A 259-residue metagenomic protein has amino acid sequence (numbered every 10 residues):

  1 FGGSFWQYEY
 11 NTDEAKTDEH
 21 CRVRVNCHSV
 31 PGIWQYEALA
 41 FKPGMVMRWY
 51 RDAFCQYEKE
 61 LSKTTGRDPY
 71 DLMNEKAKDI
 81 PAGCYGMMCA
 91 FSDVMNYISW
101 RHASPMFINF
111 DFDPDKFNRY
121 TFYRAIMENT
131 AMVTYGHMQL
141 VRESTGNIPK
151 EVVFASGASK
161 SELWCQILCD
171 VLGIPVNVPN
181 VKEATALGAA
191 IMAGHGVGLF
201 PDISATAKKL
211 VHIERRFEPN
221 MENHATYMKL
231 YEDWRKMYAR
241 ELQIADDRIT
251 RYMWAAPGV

Functional and structural regions predicted by a protein language model:
F1-G3, S62-D68, L72, A125-E128 (+3 more regions): Beta-strand segments within the central parallel beta-sheet cores of soluble alpha/beta enzyme folds
F1-R67, G83-D111, F117, V178-V181: Glycine-rich phosphate-binding loop of actin/hexokinase-like ATP-binding domains
E9-N11, L72-G83, L210-E222, V259: Short, mixed-charge aromatic SLiMs
D13-A15, R51-K59, M132, A158 (+4 more regions): Short, well-ordered loop/turn and helix-capping segments at boundaries between secondary-structure elements and domains
V25-E37, F122, L172-V178, V211-N223: Short beta-alpha connecting loops at secondary-structure transitions that line or flank enzyme active sites
A40-G44, R48-R51, E128, M132-Y135 (+2 more regions): Glycine-rich phosphate-binding/hydrolytic loop that grips phosphoryl groups
Q56-T64, G198-V259: Acidic, glycine/GT-rich loop-and beta-edge segments that sit at the periphery of enzyme/chaperone cores
D79-T185: Activation-segment/catalytic-loop signature of the eukaryotic protein kinase fold
